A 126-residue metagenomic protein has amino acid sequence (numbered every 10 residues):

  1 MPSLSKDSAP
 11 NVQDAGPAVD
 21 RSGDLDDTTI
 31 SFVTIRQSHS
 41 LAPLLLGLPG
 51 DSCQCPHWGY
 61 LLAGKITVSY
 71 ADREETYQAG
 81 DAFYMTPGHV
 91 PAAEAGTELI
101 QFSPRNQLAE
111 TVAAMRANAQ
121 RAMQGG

Functional and structural regions predicted by a protein language model:
M1-P43, P49, R116, R121-G126: A short, N-terminal "cap"/entry segment at the start of jelly-roll beta-barrel domains of the cupin/DSBH fold
G16-A18, Q54, T86: Short beta-strand-initiation
D26-S31, H57, L62-G64, P87: A generic structural signal for short beta-strands and their flanking turns/coil linkers
D26-T28, T76, P87-V112: Ligand-binding loop in jelly-roll beta-barrel domains
R36-H39, L44, A79-G80, T86-G88 (+1 more regions): Tight coil/turn sites that cap or link beta-strands
D51-A79: A short beta-strand-loop-beta hairpin characteristic of the jelly-roll/cupin
